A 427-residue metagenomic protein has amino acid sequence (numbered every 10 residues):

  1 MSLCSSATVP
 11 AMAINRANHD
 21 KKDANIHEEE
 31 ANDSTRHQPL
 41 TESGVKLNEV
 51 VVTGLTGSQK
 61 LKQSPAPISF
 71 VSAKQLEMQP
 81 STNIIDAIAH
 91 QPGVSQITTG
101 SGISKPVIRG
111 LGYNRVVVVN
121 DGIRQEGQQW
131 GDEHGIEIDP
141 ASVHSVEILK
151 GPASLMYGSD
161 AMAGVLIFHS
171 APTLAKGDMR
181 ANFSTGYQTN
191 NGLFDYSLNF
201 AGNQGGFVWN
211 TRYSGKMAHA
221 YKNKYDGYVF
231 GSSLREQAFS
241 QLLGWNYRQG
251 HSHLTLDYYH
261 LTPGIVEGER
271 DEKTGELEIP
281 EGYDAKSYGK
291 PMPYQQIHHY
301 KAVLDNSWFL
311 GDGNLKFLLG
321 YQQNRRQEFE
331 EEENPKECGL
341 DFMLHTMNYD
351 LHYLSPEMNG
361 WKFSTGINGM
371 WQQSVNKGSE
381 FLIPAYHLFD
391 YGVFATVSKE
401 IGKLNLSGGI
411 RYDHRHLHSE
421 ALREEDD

Functional and structural regions predicted by a protein language model:
M1-Q79, A201: N-terminal Sec signal peptide and the immediately downstream disordered periplasmic leader that contains the TonB box
S43-V45, G54-V71, Q75-Q79, T98-G100 (+4 more regions): Outer-membrane beta-barrel proteins, especially TonB-dependent receptors
Q79, Q91-P92: Residues at alpha-helix termini
I88: Active-site-adjacent helical/loop segments in soluble small-molecule enzymes
G93-I97: A short linear hydrophobic-aromatic micro-motif
